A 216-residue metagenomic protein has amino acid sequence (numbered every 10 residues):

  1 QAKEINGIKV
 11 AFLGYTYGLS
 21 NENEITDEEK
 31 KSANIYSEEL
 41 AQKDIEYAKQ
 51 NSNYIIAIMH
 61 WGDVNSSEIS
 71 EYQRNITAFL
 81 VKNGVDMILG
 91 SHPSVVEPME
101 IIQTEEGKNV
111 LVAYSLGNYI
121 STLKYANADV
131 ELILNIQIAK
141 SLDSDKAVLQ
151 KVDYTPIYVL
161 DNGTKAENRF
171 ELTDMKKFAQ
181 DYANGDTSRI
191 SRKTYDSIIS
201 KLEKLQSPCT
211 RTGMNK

Functional and structural regions predicted by a protein language model:
Q1-K216: Acidic, metal/ion-coordinating pockets
